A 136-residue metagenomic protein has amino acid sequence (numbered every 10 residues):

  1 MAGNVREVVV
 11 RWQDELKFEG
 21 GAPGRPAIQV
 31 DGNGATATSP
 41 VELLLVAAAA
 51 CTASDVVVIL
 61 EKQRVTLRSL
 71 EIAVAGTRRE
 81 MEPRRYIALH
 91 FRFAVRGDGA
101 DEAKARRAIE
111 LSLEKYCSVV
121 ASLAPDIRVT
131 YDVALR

Functional and structural regions predicted by a protein language model:
M1-V46, V56-R136: Extended beta-strand/beta-hairpin segments
